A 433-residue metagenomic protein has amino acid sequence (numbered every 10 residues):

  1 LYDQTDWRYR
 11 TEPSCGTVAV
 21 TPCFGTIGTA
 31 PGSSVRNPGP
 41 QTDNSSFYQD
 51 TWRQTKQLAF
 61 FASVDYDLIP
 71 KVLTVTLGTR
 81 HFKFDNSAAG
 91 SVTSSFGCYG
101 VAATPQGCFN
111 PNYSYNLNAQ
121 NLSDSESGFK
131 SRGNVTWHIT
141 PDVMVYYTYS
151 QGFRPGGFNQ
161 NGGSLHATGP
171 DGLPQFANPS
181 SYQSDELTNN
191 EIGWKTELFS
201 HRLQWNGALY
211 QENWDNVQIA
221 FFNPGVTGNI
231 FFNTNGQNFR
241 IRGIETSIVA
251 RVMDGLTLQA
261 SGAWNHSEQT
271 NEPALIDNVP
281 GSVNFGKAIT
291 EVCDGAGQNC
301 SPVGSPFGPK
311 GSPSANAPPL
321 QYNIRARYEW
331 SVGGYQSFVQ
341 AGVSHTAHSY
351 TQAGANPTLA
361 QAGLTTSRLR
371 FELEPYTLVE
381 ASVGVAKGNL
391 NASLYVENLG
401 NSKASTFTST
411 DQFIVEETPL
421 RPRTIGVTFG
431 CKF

Functional and structural regions predicted by a protein language model:
L1-Q4, L77-K83, V145-Q151, W194 (+5 more regions): Transmembrane beta-barrel strands of outer-membrane/channel proteins
R10-D50, N86-D124, G157-S181, I219-N235 (+3 more regions): Solvent-exposed loop segments that connect transmembrane elements
K56-V64, F129-V135, N178, T188-I192 (+4 more regions): Hydrophobic, lipid-facing positions within transmembrane beta-strands of outer-membrane proteins
A62, Y66-L68, S127, V135-I139 (+8 more regions): Residue-level signature of outer-membrane beta-barrel architecture
I69-L73, T140, L187, F199-H201 (+7 more regions): Outer-membrane beta-barrel channels and translocator barrels
H138, M144-R154, N161, P174 (+3 more regions): Membrane-embedded beta-barrel scaffold of Gram-negative outer-membrane proteins
A208-N213, F232-G354, T428-K432: Gram-negative outer-membrane beta-barrel transporters
G255, G333, V343-Q361, G384-F433: C-terminal beta-signal and adjacent terminal beta-strands/loops of Gram-negative outer-membrane beta-barrel proteins
